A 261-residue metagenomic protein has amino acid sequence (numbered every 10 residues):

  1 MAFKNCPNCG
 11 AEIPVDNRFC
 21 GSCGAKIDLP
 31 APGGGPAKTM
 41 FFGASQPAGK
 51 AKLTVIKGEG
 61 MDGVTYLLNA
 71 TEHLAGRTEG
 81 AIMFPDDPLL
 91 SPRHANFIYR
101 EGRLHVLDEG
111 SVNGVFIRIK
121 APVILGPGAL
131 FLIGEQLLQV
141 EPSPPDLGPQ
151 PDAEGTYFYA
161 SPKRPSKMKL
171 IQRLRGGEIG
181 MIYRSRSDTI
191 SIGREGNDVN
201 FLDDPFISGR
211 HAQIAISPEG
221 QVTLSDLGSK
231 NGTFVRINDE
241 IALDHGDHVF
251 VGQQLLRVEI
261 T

Functional and structural regions predicted by a protein language model:
M1-D86, I98, I124-D198: Intrinsically disordered, low-complexity acidic Ser/Thr-rich regulatory segments
L67-P127, I133-G134, R184-Q253: Forkhead-associated
Q139-E141, L256-T261: Edge beta-strands of extracellular beta-sandwich domains
